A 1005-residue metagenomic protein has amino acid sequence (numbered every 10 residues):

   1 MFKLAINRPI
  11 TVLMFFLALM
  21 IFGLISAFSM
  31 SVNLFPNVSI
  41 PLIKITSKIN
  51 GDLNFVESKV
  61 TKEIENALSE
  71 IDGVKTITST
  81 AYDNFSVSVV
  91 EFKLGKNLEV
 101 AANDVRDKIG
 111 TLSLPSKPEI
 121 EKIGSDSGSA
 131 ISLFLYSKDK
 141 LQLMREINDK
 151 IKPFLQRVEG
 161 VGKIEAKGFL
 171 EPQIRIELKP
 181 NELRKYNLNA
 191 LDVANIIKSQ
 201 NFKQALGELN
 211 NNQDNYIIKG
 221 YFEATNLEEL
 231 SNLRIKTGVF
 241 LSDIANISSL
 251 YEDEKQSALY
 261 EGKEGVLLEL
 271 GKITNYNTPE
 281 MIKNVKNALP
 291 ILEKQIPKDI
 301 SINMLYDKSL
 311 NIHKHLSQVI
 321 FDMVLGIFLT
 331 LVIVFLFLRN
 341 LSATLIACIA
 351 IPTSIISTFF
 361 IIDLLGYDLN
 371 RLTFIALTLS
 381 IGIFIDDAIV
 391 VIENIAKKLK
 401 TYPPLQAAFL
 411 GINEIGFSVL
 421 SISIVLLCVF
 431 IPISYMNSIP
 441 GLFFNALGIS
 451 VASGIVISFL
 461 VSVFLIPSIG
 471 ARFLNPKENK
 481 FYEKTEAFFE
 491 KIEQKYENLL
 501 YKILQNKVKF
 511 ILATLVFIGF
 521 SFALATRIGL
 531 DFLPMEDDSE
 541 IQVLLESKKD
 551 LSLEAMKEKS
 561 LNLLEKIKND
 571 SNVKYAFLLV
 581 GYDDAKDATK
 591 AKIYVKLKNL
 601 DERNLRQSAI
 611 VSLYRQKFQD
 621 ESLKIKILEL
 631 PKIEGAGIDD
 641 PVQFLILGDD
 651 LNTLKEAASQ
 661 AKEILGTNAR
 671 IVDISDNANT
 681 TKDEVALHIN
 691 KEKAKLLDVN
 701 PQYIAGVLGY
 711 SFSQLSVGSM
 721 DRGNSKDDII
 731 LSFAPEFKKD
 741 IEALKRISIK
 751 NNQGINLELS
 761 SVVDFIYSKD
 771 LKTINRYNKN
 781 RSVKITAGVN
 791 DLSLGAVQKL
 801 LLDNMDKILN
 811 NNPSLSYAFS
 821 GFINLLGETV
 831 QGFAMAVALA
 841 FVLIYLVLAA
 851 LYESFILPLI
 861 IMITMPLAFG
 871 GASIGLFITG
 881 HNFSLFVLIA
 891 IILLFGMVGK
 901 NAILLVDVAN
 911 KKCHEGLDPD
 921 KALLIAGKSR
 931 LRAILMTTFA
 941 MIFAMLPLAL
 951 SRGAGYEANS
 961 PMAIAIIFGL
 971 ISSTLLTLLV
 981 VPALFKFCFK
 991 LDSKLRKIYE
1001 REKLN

Functional and structural regions predicted by a protein language model:
M1-V32, N413-I415, F481-L533, F644 (+1 more regions): Signature of alpha-helical transmembrane segments and their immediate interfacial
M1-V324, L369, L442, D640-Q643 (+1 more regions): Membrane-proximal extracytoplasmic
F2-I10, T274-N277, H313-N370, I431 (+5 more regions): Interfacial segments of transmembrane alpha-helices in multi-pass membrane proteins
I6, V56-S125, N181-F202, E554-G637 (+1 more regions): Solvent-exposed, membrane-proximal periplasmic/extracellular interface segments of envelope transport and secretion
I10-T11, L17-N54, K96, G110-K117 (+7 more regions): Transmembrane helices with small-residue packing motifs
L305, I312, L316, I392 (+4 more regions): Helix-loop junctions and hydrophobic alpha-helical segments within the transmembrane domains of large membrane
K308, D620-Y999, N1005: C-terminal transmembrane helical bundles of large multi-pass transporters and their helix-start/helix-kink determinants
L364, I381-I395, G416-Y435, L442-Y482 (+6 more regions): Transmembrane alpha-helices and their membrane-interface boundaries in multi-pass membrane transporters and channels
